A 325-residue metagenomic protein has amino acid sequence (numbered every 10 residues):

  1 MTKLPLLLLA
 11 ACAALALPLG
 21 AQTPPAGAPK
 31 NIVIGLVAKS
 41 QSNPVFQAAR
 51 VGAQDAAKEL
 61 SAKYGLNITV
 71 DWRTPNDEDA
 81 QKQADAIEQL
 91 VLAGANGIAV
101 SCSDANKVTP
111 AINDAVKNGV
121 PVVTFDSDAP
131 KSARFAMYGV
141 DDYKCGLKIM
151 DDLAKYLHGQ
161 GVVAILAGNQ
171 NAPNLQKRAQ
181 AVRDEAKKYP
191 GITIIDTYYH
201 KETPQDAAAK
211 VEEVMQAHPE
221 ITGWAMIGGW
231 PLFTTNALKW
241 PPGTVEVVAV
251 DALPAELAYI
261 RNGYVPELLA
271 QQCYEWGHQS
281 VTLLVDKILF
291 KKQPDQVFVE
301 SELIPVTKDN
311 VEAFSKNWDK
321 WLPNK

Functional and structural regions predicted by a protein language model:
M1-K3: N-terminal secretory signal peptides that target proteins for export/translocation
P5-P18: Bacterial N-terminal signal peptides
Q22-K325: A residue-level marker of the well-folded mature domains of exported/periplasmic proteins
